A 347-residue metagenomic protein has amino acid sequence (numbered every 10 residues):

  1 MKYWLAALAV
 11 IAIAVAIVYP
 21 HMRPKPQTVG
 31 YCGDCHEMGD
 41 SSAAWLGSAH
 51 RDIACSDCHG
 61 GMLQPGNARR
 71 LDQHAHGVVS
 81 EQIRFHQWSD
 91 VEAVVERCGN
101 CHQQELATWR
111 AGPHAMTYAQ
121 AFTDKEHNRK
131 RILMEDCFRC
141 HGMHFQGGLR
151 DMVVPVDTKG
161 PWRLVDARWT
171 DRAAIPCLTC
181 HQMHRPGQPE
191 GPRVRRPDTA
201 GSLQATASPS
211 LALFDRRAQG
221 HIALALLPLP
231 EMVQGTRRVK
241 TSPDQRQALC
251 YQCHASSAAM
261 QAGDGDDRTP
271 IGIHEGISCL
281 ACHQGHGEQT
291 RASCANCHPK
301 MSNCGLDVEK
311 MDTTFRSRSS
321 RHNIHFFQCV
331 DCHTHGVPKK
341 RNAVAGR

Functional and structural regions predicted by a protein language model:
M1-R347: Short sequence/structural segments immediately N-terminal
